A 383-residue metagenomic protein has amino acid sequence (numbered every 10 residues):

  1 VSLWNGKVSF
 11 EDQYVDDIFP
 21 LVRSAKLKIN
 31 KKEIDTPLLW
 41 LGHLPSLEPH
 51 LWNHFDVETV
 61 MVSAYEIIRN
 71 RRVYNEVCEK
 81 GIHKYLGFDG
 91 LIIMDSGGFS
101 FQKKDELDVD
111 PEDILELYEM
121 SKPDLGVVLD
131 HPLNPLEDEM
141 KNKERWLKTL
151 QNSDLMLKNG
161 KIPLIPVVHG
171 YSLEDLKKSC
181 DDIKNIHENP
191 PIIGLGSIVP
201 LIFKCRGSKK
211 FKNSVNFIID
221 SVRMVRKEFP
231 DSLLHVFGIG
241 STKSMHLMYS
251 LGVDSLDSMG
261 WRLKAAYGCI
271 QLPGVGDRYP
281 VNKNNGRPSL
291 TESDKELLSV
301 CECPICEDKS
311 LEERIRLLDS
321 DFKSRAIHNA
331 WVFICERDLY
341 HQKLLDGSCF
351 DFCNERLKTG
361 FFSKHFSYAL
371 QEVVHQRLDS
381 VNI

Functional and structural regions predicted by a protein language model:
V1-G160, N382-I383: Non-catalytic, usually N-terminal nucleic-acid engagement modules in DNA/RNA processing proteins
V1-N30, I34-H43, L133, L297-I383: C-terminal extensions of enzymes
S2-W4, N159-E312: Glycine-rich phosphate/ribose-binding loops and adjacent secondary-structure elements that form binding surfaces
L41-G42, E66-I68, G98-S100, P132-N134 (+6 more regions): Short, solvent-exposed loop/turn segments at secondary-structure junctions
L107, D138-T149, S172, G207-S214 (+2 more regions): Residue-level preference for long, well-ordered alpha-helices that form the structural scaffold of enzyme catalytic
E116-E119, Q151-D154, K158, D181 (+2 more regions): Surface-exposed alpha-helical segments enriched in charged/polar residues
K148-L150, V275-N282, V373-V374: Short, structured secondary-structure boundary patches
